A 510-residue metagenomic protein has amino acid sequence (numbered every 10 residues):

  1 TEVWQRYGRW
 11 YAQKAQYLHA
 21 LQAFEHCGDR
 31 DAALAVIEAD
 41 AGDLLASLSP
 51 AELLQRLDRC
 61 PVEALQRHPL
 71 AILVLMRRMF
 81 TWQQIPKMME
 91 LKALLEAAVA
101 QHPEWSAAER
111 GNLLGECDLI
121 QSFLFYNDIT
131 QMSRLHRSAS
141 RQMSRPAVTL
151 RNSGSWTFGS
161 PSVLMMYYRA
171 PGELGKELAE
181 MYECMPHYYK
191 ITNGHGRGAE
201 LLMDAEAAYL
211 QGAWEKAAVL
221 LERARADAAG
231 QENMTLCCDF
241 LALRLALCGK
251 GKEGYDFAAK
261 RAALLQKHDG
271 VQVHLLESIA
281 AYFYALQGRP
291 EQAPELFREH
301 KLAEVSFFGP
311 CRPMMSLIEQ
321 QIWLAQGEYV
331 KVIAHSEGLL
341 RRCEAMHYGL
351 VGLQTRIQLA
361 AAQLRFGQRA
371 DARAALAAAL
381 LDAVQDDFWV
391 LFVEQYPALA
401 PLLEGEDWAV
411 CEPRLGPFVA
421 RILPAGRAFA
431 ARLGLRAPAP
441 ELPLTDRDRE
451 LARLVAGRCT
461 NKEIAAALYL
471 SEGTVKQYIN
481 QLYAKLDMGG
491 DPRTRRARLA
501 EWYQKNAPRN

Functional and structural regions predicted by a protein language model:
E2-A71, L75-R78, K87, L91-L94: Extended alpha-helical scaffolding segments used for macromolecular assembly and cargo binding
Y7, A20, D40, L75 (+8 more regions): Structural register within alpha-helical repeat arrays
L18-L21, D29-D31, H68, W105-G115 (+8 more regions): Alpha-solenoid helical repeat architecture
L21, A41-G42, L57-V62, K92-W105 (+8 more regions): Amphipathic alpha-helical segments of tetratricopeptide repeats
A39-L48, M79-E90, S122-R137, V163-A179 (+8 more regions): Short coil/turn connectors between adjacent alpha-helices in alpha-solenoid helical repeat scaffolds
A64-L243: Internal alpha-solenoid helical repeat scaffolds
I318-G338, E344, Y348-G352, Q358-R369 (+5 more regions): Linker/hinge segments immediately adjacent to helix-turn-helix/homeobox DNA-binding domains
R458-A497: Recognition helix of helix-turn-helix DNA-binding domains
